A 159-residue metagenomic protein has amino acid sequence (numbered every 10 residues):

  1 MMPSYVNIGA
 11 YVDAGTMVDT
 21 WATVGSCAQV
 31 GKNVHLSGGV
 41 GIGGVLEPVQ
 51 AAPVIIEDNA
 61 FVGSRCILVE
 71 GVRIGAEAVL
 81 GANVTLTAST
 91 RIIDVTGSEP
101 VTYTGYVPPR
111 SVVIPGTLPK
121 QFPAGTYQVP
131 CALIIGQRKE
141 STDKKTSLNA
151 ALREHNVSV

Functional and structural regions predicted by a protein language model:
M1-Q121, I134: Structural signal for interior beta-strand "rungs" in well-ordered beta-sheet cores of soluble enzyme domains
T104, P109-S111, P115-V159: Terminal amphipathic alpha-helical/low-complexity segments used for targeting or macromolecular assembly
